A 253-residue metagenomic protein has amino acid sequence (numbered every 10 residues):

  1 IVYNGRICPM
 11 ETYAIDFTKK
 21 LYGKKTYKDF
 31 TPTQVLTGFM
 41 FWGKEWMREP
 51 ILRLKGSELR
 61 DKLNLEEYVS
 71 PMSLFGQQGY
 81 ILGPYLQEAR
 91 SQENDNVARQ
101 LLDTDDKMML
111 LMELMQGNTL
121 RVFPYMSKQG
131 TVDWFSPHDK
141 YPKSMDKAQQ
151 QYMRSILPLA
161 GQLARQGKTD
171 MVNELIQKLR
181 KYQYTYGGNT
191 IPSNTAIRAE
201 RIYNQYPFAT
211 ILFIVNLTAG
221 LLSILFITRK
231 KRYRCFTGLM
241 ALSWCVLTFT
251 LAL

Functional and structural regions predicted by a protein language model:
I1-I202: Soluble extramembrane regions of membrane proteins in the secretory/endomembrane system
N194-L253: Core alpha-helical transmembrane segments of integral membrane proteins
